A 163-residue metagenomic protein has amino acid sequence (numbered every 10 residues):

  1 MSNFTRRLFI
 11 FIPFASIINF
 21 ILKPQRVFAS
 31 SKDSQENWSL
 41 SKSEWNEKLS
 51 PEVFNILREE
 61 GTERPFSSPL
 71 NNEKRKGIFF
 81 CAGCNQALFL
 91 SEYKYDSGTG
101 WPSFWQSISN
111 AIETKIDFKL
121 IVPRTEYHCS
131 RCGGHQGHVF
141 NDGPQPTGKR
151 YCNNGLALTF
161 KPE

Functional and structural regions predicted by a protein language model:
M1-I17: N-terminal secretory signal peptides and thylakoid transit peptides that target proteins across membranes
K23-I56, R64: C-terminal segment of N-terminal export signals and the immediately downstream linker at the start of the mature
L57-K74: N-terminal post-signal-peptidase region of extra-cytosolic proteins
K74-S103: Mid-length scaffold segments of soluble, non-membrane domains
I78, E126, K149: Residues immediately within or flanking Cys/His clusters that coordinate Zn2+ in small zinc-binding modules
C81, C129-C132: Short cysteine-rich clusters marking metal-coordination/redox-active sites
N85, G133, L156: Cys/His-coordinated zinc-binding microdomains
L90-S91, H138-V139, K161: Short, non-ligating residues that shape and space the ligands of small metal-coordination modules and catalytic
